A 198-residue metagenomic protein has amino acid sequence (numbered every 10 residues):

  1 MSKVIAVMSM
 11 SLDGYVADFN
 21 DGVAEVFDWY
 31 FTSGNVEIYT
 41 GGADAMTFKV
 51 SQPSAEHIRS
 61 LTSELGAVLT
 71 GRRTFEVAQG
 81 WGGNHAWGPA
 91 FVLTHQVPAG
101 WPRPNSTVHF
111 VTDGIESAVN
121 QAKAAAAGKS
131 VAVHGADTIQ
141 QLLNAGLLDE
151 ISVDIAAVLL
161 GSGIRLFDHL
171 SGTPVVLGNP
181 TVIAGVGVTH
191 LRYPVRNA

Functional and structural regions predicted by a protein language model:
M1-A198: Enzymes that bind and transform nitrogen-containing heteroaromatic metabolites
